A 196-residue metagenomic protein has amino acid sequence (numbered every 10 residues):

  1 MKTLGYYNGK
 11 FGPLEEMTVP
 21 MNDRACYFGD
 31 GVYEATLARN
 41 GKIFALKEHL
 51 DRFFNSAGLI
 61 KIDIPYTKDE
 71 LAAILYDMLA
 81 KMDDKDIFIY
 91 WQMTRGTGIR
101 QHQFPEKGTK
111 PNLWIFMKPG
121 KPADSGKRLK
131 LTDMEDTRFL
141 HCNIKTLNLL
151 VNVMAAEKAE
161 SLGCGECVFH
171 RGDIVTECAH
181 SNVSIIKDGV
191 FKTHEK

Functional and structural regions predicted by a protein language model:
M1-D77, I99-K196: Helix-start/capping segments and mature chain N-termini
L75, A80-M93: Ordered, amphipathic secondary-structure segments that act as subunit-interaction surfaces in large macromolecular
